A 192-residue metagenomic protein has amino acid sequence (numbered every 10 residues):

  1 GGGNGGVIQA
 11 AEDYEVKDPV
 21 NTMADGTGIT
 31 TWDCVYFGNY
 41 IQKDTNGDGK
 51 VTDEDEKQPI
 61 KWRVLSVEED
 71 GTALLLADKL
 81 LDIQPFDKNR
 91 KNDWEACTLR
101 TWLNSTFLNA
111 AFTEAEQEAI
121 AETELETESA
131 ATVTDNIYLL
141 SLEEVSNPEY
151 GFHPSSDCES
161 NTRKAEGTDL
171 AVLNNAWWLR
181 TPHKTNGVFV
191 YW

Functional and structural regions predicted by a protein language model:
G1-G2: Gram-positive cell-envelope targeting signals
G5-W192: Collagenous Gly-X-Y triple-helix signature in extracellular proteins
